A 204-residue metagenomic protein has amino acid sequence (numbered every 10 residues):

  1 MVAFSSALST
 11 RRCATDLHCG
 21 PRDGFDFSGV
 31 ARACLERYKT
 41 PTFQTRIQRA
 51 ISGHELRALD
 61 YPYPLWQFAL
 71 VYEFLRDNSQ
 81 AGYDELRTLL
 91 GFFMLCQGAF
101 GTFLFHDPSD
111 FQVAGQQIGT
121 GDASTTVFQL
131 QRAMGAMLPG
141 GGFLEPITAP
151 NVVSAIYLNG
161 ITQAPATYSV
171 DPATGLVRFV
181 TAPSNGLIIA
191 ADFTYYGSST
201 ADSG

Functional and structural regions predicted by a protein language model:
M1-R11, L130, I156, G160: Viral virion structural and adsorption modules
V2-G82, L86-F93, G197-G204: Solvent-exposed edge beta-strands and adjacent loop segments that serve as assembly or binding interfaces
D60-W66, L95-A99, D122-S124, D171 (+1 more regions): Solvent-exposed loop and beta-edge segments used for protein-protein assembly and interaction
Q67, N151-A155, G186-I188: Exposed beta-strand and adjacent loop surfaces of beta-rich binding modules that mediate intermolecular recognition
E73-L75, R132-G135, R178-N185: Secondary-structure transition/turn motif
R87-S169, Y195-G204: Extended beta-strand solenoid/passenger and fiber regions
T162-L187: A surface-exposed beta-strand-loop module
V180-S203: Small/polar beta-strand repeat architecture
